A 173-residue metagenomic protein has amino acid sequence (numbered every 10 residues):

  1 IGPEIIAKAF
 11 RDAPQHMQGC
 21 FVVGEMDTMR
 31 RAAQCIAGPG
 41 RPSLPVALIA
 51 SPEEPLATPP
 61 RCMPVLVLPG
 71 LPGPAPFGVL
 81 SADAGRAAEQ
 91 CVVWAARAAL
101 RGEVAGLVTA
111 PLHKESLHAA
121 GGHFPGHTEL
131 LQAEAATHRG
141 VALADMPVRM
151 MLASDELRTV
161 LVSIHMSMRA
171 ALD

Functional and structural regions predicted by a protein language model:
I1-E129: Contiguous, glycine/small-aliphatic-enriched amphipathic segments in soluble metabolic enzymes
R61-M63, V148-R149, L157: Change "...and in nucleic-acid phosphodiester-cleaving endonucleases..." to "...and in nucleic-acid processing enzymes
L71-P72, T137, M168: Active-site/binding-pocket entry motifs
H118-R149: Glycine/threonine-rich beta-strand-loop-alpha-helix active-site module that forms ligand/phosphate-binding
R149-A153, A170-D173: Short beta-strand elements at the ligand-binding edges of bilobed clamshell
L152-V160, I164: Mobile beta-alpha loop/short-helix "lid" or hinge segments that flank ligand
L161-D173: Glycine-rich phosphate/diphosphate-binding loop of Rossmann-like nucleotide-binding domains
